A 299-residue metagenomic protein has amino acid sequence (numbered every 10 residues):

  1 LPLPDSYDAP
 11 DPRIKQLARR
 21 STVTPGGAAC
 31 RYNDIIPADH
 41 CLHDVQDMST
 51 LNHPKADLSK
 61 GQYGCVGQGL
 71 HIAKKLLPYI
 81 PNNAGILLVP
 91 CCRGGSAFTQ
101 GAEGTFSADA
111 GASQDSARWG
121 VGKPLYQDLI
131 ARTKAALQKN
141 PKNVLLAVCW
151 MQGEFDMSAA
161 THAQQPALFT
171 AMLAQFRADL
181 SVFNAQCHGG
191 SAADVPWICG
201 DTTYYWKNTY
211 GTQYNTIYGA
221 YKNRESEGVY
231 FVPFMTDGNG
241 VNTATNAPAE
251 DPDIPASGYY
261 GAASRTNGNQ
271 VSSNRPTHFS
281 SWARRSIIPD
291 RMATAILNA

Functional and structural regions predicted by a protein language model:
L1-A299: Cell-envelope and extracellular/periplasmic
